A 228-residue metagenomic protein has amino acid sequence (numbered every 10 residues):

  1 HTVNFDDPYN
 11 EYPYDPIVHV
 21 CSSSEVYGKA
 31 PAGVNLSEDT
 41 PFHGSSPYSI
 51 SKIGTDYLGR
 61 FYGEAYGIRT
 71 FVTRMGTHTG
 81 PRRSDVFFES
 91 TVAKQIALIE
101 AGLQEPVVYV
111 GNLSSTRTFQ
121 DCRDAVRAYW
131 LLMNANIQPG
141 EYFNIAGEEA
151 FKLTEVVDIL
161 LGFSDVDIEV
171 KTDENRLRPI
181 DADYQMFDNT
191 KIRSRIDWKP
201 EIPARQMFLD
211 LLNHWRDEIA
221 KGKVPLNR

Functional and structural regions predicted by a protein language model:
T2-D6, Q95-G102, L132-N136, F163 (+2 more regions): Generic structural signal for alpha-helix termini and adjacent loop/cap motifs
N4-V20, E25-V72, T79, R83: Catalytic helix-loop patch of NAD(P)-dependent Rossmann-fold dehydrogenases
A32-V34, Y57-R117, C122-L131, E148-L153 (+1 more regions): NAD(P)-dependent short-chain dehydrogenase/reductase
V92, A135-L177, N189: Mid/C-terminal beta-alpha module of Rossmann-like enzyme folds, strongest in SDR-family dehydrogenases/epimerases
L103-V108, Y129-I145, I168-V170, I219-N227: Core catalytic loop region at the nicotinamide-binding pocket of NAD(P)H-dependent oxidoreductases
C122, Y142, T154, R176-K199 (+2 more regions): Conserved C-terminal active-site "lid" loop/helix of NAD(P)H-dependent oxidoreductases that clamps the redox cofactor
A125, Y129, I145, L153-V156 (+2 more regions): Non-catalytic, hydrophobic alpha-helical segments
A204-R228: Amphipathic terminal alpha-helices
